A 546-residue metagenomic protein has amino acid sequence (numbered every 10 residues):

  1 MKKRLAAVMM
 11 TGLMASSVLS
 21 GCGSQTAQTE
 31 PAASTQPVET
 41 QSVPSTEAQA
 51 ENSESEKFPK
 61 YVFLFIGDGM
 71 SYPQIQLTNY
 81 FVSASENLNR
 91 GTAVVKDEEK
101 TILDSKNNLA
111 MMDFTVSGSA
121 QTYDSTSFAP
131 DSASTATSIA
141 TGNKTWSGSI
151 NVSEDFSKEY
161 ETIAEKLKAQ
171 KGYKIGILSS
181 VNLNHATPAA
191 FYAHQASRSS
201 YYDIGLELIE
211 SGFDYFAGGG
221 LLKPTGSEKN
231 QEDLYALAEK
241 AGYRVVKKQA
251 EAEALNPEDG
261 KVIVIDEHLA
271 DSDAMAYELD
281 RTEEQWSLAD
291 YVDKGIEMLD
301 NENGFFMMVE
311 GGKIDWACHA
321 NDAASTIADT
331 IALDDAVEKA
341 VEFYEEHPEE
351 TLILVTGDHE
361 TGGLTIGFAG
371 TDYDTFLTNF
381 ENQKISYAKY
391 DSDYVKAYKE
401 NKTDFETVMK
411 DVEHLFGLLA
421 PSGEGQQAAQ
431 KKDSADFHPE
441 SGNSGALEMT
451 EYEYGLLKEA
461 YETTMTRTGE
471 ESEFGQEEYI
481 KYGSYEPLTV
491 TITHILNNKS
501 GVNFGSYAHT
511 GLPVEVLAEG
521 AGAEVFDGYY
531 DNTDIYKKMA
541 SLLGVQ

Functional and structural regions predicted by a protein language model:
M1-R4, V337: Positively charged n-region of N-terminal signal peptides that target proteins for export
K3-T11: Sec-dependent signal peptide recognition, specifically the positively charged N-region followed immediately by
T11-S17: Bacterial N-terminal signal peptides
L19-G21: C-terminal motif of bacterial Sec signal peptides marking the signal peptidase cleavage site
Q25-S55, G91, D97: N-terminal, intrinsically disordered, polar/charged segments of Gram-positive cell-envelope systems that serve as
E56-Y61, M70-T137, H185-Q546: A post-motif C-terminal structural segment
V152-E161: Glycine-rich anion/phosphate-binding loops
S157, K174-L178, N184-T187, Y192: A conserved hydrophobic secondary-structure block that centers on an alpha-helix together with its immediately flanking
